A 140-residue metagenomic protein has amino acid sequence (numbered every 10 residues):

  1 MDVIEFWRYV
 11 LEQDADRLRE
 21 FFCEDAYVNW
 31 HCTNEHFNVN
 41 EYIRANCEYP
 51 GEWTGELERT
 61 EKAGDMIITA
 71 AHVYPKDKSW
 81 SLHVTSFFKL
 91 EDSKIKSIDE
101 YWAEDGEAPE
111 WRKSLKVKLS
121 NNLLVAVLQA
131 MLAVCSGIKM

Functional and structural regions predicted by a protein language model:
M1-M140: C-terminal and inter-domain tail/linker signature
